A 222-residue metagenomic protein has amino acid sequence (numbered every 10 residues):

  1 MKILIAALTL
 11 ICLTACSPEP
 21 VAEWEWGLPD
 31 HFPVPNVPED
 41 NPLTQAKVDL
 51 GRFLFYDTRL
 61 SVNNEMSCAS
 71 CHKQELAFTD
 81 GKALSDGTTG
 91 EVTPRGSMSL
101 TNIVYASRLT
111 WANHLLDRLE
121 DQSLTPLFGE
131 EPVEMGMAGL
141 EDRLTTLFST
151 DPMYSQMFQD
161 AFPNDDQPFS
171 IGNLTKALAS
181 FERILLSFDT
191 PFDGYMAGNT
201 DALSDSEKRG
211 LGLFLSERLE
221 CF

Functional and structural regions predicted by a protein language model:
M1-A7: Sec-dependent signal peptide recognition, specifically the positively charged N-region followed immediately by
C16-F222: Periplasmic c-type cytochrome electron-transfer domains
